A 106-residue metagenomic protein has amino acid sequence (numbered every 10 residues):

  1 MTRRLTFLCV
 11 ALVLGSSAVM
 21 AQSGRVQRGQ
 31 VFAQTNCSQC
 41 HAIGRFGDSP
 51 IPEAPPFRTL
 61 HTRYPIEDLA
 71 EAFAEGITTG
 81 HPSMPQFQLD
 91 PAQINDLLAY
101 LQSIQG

Functional and structural regions predicted by a protein language model:
M1-F7: Bacterial N-terminal signal peptides that target proteins for export
F7-S17: Bacterial N-terminal signal peptides
S17-F32: Electrostatic cytochrome c docking/interface patches
G29, Q34-I43, L97: The canonical Cys-X-X-Cys-His
H41-F46, T62: Detector for the c-type heme attachment site
S49-A54: Short cysteine/histidine-rich zinc-coordinating motifs and their immediately flanking basic loops
P56-Q102: Extracytoplasmic electron-transfer domains, predominantly the class I c-type cytochrome c fold
Q105-G106: Short, solvent-exposed mixed-charge patches
